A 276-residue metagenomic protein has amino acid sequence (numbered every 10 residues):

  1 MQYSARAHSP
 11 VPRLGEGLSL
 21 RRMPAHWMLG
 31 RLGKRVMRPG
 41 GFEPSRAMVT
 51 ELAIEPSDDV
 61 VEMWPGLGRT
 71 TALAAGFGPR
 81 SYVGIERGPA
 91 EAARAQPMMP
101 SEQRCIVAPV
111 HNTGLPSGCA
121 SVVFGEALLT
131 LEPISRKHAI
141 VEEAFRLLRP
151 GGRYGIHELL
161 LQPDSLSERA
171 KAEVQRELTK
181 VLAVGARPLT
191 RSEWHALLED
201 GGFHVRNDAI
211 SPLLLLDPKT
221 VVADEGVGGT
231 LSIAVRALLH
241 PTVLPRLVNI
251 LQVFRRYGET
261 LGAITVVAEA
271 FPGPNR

Functional and structural regions predicted by a protein language model:
R38-P56: Conserved alpha-helix/loop element of class I SAM-dependent methyltransferases that forms part of the SAM/SAH-binding
S57-G66: Conserved class I S-adenosyl-L-methionine
G66-N112: Class I SAM-dependent methyltransferase SAM/SAH-binding core
H111-V123: A short acidic, Gly/Pro-enriched loop at the edge of an enzyme's catalytic core that lines a small-molecule cofactor
H138-R153: A short glycine-rich, Lys/Arg-flanked "PGG" loop and its adjoining helix->strand segment in the class I
G155-E177: Conserved class I S-adenosyl-L-methionine
A186-G202: Short alpha-helix
N207-R276: Conserved Class I S-adenosyl-L-methionine
